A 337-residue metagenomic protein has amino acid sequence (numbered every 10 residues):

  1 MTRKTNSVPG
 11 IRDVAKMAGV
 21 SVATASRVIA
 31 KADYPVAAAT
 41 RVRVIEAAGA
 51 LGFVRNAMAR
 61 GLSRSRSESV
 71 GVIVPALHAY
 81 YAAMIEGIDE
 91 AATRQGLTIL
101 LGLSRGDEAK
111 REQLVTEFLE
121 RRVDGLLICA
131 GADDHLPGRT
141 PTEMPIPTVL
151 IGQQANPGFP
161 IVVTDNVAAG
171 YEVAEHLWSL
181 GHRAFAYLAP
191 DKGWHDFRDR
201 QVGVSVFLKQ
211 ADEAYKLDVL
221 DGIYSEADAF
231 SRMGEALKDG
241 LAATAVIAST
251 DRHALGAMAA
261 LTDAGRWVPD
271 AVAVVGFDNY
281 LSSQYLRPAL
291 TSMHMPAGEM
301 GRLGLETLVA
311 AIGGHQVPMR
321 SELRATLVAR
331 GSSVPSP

Functional and structural regions predicted by a protein language model:
M1-N6, S65-S179, A236-A242: Alpha-helical recognition/docking segments in bacterial nutrient-uptake and carbohydrate-utilization systems
M1-S65, P337: N-terminal helix-turn-helix DNA-binding module of bacterial transcription factors
M17, V22-S26, L62-A76, H176 (+1 more regions): Short beta-strand segments enriched in small/hydrophobic residues
V74-A83, L101-K110, H135, V162-E172 (+5 more regions): Hinge/beta->alpha junction and helix N-cap segments in small-molecule ligand-binding domains
R122-A130, A186-A189, V219-L220, G240-T250 (+1 more regions): Periplasmic-binding protein-like
R183-A184, Y215-L217, W267-A273: Short acidic capping loops at alpha-helix termini that bridge into adjacent secondary structure
G234, K238-P337: Flexible loop/turn connectors
